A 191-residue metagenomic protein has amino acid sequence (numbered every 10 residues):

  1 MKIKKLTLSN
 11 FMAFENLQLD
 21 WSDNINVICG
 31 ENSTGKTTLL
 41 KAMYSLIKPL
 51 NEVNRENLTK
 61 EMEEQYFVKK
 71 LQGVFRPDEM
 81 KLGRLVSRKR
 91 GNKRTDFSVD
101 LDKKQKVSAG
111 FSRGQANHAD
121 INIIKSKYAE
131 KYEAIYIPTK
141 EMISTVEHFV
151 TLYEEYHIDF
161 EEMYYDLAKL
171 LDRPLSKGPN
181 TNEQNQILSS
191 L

Functional and structural regions predicted by a protein language model:
M1-P49: Pre-Walker A-like glycine/lysine-rich segment at the N-terminus of P-loop NTPase domains
P49-L191: Phosphate-coordinating catalytic segments in nucleotide- and nucleic-acid-processing enzymes
